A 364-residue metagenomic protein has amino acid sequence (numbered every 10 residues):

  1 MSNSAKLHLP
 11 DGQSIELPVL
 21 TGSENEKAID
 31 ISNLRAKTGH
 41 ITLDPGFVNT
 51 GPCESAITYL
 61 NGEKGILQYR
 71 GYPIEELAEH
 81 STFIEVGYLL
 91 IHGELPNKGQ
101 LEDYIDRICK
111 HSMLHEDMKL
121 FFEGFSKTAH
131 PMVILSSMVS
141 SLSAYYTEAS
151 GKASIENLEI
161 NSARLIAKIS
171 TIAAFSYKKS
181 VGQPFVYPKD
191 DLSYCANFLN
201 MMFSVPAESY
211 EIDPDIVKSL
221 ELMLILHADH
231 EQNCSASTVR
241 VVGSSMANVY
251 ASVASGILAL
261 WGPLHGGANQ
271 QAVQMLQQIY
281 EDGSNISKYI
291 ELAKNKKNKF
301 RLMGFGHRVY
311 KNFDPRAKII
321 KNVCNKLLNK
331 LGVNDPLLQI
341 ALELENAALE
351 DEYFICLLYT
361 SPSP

Functional and structural regions predicted by a protein language model:
S2-L7: Intrinsically disordered, low-complexity regulatory segments in eukaryotic proteins
P10-G12: Glycine-centered tight beta-turn/hairpin loop motif at sheet-sheet or coil-to-beta transitions
G22, E26-K119: An N-terminal structural lobe/cap that precedes and organizes the functional/catalytic core across diverse proteins
G99-I105, A254-S255, Q270-L276, F313: Short hydrophobic alpha-helical segments that form membrane-spanning helices or hydrophobic packing faces of helical
M113-P184, S219-L222: Active-site cavity-forming subdomains of large catalytic enzyme subunits
T171, S180-S252, A259, Q274-L357: Accessory "access/gating" subregions that flank catalytic or transport cores
Y359-P364: Conserved small/polar residues in nucleotide/adenosyl-binding loops
